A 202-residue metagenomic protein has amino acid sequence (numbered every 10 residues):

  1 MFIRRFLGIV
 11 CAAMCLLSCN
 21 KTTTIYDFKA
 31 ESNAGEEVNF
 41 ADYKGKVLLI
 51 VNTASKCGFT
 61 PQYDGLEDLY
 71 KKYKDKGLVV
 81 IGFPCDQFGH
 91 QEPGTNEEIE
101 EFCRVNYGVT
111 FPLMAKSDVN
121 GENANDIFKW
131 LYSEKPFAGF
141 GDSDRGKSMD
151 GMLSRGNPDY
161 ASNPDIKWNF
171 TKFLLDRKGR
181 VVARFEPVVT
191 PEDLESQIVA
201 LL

Functional and structural regions predicted by a protein language model:
M1-L7: Bacterial N-terminal signal peptides that target proteins for export
C11-S18: Hydrophobic h-region of N-terminal signal peptides that target proteins for export in Gram-negative bacteria
C19-A41: N-terminal "domain-start" segment that seeds a small globular fold
I25-Y26, L48, N169-T171: Short loop/turn microsegments at loop-to-beta-strand junctions
K46-V47, S55-K56, T60-P84, C103-Y107: Conserved helix-turn-beta segment immediately C-terminal to the redox Cys motif in thioredoxin-like folds
G77-G94, V109-G121: Thiol-based oxidoreductase modules, predominantly thioredoxin-like and allied folds used for disulfide exchange
G108-V188: Thiol/selenol-based redox catalytic cores and closely related redox-interacting motifs
V182-L202: Non-catalytic, surface beta->alpha helical segment in thiol-disulfide oxidoreductase systems
